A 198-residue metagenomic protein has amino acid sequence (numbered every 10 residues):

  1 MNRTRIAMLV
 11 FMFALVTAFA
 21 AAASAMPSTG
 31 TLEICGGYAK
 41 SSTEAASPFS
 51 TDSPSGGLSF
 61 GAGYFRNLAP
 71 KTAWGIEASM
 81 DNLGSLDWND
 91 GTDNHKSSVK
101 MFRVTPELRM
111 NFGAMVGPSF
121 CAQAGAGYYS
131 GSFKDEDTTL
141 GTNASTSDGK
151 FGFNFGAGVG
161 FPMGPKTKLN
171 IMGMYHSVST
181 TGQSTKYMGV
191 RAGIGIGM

Functional and structural regions predicted by a protein language model:
M1-T29: Cleavable N-terminal export/targeting peptides
M26, A46-F49, T105, T142-A144 (+4 more regions): Outer-membrane beta-barrel porins/channels
M26, F49-S55, V116, S179-Y187: Solvent-exposed loop/turn segments connecting transmembrane beta-strands in outer-membrane beta-barrel proteins
M26-T29, Y38-K40, L58-T139, F161-P165 (+1 more regions): Gram-negative (and chloroplast) outer-membrane scaffold detector with strong preference for beta-barrel transmembrane
G37-G61, S147-G149: Surface-exposed strand-loop-strand hairpins of Gram-negative outer-membrane beta-barrel proteins
E44-T51, N89-S97, T138-T146, S177-T181: Extracellular loop and loop/strand-boundary signature of outer-membrane beta-barrel proteins
D52-G57, K96-R103, S145-G152, S184-K186: Short sequence motifs at beta-strands and strand-loop junctions characteristic of Gram-negative outer-membrane
P162-M198: Hydrophobic secondary-structure block in the mid-to-C-terminal portion of proteins
